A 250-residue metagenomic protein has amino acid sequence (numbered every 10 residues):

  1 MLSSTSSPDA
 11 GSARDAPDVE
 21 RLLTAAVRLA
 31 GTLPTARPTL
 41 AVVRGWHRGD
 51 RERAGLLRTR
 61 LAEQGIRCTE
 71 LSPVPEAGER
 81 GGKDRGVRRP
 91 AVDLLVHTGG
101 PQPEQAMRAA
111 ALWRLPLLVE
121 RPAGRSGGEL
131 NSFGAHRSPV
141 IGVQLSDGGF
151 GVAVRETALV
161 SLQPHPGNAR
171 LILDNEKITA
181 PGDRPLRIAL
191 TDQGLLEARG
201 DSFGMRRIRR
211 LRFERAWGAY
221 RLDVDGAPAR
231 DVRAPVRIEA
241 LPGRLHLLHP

Functional and structural regions predicted by a protein language model:
M1-T98, P103-Q105, S126-H136: ATP/NTP phosphate-donor binding region
L2-D15, A198-P250: ATP/nucleoside-binding phosphotransfer catalytic cores, i.e., glycine-rich phosphate-binding loops
T35-A36, T157, G243: Core beta-strand segments of extracellular beta-sandwich domains
V43, Q144-S146, I172-D174, T191 (+3 more regions): A structural detector for beta-sheet-dominated domains
G49, G55-L56, P73-V74, G82-L94 (+1 more regions): Catalytic core of DAGKc-family lipid kinases
G65, G148, N175, Q193 (+2 more regions): Intrinsic-disorder/low-complexity loop/linker signature
G99-P101, A111, L241-G243: A short acidic Gly-Thr/Ser loop motif
